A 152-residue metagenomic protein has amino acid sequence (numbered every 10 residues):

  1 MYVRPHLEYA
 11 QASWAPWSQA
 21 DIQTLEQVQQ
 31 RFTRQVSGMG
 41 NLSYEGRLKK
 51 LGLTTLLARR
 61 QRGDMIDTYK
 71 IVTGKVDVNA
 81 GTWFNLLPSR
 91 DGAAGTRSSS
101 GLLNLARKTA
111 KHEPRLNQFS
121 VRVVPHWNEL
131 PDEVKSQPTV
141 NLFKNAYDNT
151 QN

Functional and structural regions predicted by a protein language model:
M1-N152: Hydrophobic/basic alpha-helical segments
